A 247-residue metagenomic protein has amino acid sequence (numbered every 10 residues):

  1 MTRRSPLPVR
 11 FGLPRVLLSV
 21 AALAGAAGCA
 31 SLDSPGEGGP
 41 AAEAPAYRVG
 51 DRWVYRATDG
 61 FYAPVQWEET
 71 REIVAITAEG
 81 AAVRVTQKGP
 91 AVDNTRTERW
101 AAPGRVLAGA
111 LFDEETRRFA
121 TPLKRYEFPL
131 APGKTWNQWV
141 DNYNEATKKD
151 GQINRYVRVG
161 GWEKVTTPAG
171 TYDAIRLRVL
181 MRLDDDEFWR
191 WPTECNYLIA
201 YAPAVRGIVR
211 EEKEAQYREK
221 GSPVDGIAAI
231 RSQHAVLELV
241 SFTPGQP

Functional and structural regions predicted by a protein language model:
T2-L18: Bacterial N-terminal signal peptides that target proteins for export
R10, L17, G39, P122 (+1 more regions): Hydrophobic alpha-helical segments and their boundary regions
S19, E43-A44, R125-P129: Alpha-helical interaction segments
G25-G28: C-terminal motif of bacterial Sec signal peptides marking the signal peptidase cleavage site
A30-T97, A101-G104, N142-P247: Acidic, serine/threonine-rich low-complexity disordered tracts
N94-A146: Predominantly extracellular/secreted and cell-surface proteins with exposed, flexible low-complexity segments
